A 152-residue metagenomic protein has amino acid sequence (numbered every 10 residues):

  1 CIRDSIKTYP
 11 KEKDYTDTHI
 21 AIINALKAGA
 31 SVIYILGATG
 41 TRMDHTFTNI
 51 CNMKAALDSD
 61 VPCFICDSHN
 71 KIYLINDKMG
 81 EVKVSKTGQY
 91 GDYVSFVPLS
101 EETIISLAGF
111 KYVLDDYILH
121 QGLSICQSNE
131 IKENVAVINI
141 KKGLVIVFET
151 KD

Functional and structural regions predicted by a protein language model:
C1-I2: Short, small-residue-biased leader/transition segments that mark boundaries at the very start of proteins
K7-K27: Short phosphate-binding loop-to-helix
K7-T8, L36, F64-D67: General beta-strand structural signal in soluble alpha/beta enzymes
Y15, R42-M43, N70-L74: Short gly/pro/ser/thr-enriched loop/turn and capping motifs at secondary-structure boundaries
S31-D44: N-terminal glycine-rich phosphate/adenylate-binding segment common to multiple enzyme folds
M43-A56: Short Gly/Thr/Asp-enriched flexible loops that form oxyanion-binding sites at enzyme active sites
L57-I72: Short, acidic/small-residue loops that bind anionic groups at enzyme active sites
N70, I75-D152: Long, charged alpha-helical interface segments
